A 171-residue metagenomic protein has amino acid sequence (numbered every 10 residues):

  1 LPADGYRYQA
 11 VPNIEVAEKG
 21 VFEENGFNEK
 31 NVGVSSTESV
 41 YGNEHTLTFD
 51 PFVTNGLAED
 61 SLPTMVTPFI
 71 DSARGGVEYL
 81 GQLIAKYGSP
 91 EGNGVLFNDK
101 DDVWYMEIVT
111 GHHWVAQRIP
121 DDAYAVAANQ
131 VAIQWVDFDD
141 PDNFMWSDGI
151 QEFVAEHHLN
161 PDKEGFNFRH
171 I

Functional and structural regions predicted by a protein language model:
L1-E59, Y79-I171: A contiguous strand-loop segment
D60-S61, R74: A structural signal for well-ordered alpha-helical segments within the folded catalytic domains of diverse enzymes
P63-F69: Short, well-ordered beta-strand elements within core beta-sheets of diverse protein domains
F69-G75: Short, charged, surface-exposed loops that flank catalytic or proteolytic processing sites
